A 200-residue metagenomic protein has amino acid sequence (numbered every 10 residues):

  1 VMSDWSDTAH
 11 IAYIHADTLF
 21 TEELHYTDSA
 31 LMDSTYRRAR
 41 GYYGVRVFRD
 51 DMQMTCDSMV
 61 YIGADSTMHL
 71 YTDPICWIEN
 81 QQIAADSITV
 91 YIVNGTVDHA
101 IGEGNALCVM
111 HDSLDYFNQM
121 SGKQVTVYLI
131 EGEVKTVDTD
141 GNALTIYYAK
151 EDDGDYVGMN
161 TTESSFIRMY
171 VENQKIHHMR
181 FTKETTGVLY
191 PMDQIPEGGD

Functional and structural regions predicted by a protein language model:
V1-D200: Mature-chain termini and adjacent capping regions
